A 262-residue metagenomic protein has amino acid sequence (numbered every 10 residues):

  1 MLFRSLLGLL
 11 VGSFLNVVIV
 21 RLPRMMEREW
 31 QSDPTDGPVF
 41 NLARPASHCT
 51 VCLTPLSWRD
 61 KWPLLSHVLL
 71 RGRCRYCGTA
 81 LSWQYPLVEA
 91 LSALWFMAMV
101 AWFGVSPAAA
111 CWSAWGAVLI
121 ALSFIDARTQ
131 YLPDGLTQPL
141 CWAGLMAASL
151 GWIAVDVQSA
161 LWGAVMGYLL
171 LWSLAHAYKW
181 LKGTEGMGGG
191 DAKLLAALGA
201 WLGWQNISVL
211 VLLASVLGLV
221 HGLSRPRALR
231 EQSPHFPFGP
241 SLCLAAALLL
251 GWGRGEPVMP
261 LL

Functional and structural regions predicted by a protein language model:
L6, L10, F14, A90 (+12 more regions): Generic alpha-helical transmembrane segments of integral inner-membrane proteins, especially permease/transport modules
N16-R21, R71-T79, L119-Y131, W172-T184 (+1 more regions): C-terminal ends of transmembrane helices
R21-Q84: Membrane-proximal soluble regions of multi-pass membrane proteins
V100-C111: Transmembrane helix-loop-helix
A101-F103, S123-R128, A148-W152, Y178 (+2 more regions): Structural signal for the C-terminal ends of transmembrane alpha-helices and the immediately following loop
A109-L217, M259-L262: Functional transmembrane core segments of multi-pass inner-membrane proteins
G188-G190, L223-L248: Interfacial loop-to-transmembrane junctions
